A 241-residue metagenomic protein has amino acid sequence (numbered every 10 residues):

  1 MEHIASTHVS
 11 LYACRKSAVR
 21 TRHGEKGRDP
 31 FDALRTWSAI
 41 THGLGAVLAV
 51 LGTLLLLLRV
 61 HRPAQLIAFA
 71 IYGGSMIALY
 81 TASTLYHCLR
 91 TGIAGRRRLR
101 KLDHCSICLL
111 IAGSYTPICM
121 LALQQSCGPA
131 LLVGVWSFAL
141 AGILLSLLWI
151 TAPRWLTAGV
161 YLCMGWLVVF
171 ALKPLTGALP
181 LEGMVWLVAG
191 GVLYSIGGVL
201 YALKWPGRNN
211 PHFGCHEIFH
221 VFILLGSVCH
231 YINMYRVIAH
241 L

Functional and structural regions predicted by a protein language model:
E2-L241: Multi-pass alpha-helical transmembrane bundles in non-GPCR membrane proteins that perform intramembrane catalysis
